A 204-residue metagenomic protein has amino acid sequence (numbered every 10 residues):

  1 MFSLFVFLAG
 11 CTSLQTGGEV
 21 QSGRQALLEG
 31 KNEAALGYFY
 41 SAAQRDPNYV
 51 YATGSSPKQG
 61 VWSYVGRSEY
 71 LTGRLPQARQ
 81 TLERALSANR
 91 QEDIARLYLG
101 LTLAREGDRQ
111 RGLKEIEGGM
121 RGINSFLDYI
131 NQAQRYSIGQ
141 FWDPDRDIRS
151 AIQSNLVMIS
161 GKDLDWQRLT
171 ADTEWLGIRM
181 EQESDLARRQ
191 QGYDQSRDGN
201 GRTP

Functional and structural regions predicted by a protein language model:
L8-E29: Bacterial Sec signal peptide processing site at the extreme N-terminus
Y40-Q44, D93, L101-D128, L156-S160: TPR/TPR-like (Sel1-like) alpha-helical repeat modules
R45-S56, F126-A133: Flexible helix-coil transition and linker loops at the boundaries of alpha-helical arrays
D128-P204: Terminal, low-structured helical/coil segments at or just beyond the last alpha-helical repeat
